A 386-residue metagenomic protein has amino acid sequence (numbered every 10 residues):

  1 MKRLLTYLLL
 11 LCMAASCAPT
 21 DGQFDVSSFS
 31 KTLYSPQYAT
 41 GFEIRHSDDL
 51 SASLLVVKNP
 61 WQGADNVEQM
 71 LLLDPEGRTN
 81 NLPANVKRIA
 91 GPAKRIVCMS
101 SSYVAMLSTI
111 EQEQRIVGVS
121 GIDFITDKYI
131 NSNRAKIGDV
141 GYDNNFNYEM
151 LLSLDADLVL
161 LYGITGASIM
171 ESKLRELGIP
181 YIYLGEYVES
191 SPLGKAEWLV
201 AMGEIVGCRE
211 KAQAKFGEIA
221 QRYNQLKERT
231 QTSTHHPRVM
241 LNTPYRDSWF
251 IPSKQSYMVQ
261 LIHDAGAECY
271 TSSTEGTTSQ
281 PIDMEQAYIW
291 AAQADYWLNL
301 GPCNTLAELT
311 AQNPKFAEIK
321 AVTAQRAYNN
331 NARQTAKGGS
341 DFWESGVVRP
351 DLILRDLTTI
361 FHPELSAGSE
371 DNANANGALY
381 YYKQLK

Functional and structural regions predicted by a protein language model:
L4-M13: Sec-dependent N-terminal signal peptides
C17-V104, K211-M240, L306-A307, I360 (+1 more regions): Bacterial Sec-exported substrate-binding components of ABC uptake systems
S53, N59-L152, L158-I164: A short, structured surface patch at a secondary-structure boundary
I89, K136, D157-V159, A167-S248 (+3 more regions): Extracytoplasmic substrate-binding proteins
R95-C98, R115-V119, L158-Y162, Y181-L184 (+5 more regions): Structural recognition of the beta-strand scaffold that forms the well-ordered cores of secreted hydrolase catalytic
Q112, L177-G178, A265-G266, T323: Short, structured coil segments at secondary-structure junctions
L226-N313: Flexible, glycine-rich surface segments
